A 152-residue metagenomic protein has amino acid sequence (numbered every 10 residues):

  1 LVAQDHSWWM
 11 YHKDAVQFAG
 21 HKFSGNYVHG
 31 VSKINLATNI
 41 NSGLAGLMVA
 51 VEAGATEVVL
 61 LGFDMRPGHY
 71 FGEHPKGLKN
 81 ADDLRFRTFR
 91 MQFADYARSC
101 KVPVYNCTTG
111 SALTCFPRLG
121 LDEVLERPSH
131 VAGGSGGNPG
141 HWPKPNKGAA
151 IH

Functional and structural regions predicted by a protein language model:
L1-H152: Metal-ion/cofactor- or nucleotide/acyl-coenzyme-handling active-site neighborhoods
